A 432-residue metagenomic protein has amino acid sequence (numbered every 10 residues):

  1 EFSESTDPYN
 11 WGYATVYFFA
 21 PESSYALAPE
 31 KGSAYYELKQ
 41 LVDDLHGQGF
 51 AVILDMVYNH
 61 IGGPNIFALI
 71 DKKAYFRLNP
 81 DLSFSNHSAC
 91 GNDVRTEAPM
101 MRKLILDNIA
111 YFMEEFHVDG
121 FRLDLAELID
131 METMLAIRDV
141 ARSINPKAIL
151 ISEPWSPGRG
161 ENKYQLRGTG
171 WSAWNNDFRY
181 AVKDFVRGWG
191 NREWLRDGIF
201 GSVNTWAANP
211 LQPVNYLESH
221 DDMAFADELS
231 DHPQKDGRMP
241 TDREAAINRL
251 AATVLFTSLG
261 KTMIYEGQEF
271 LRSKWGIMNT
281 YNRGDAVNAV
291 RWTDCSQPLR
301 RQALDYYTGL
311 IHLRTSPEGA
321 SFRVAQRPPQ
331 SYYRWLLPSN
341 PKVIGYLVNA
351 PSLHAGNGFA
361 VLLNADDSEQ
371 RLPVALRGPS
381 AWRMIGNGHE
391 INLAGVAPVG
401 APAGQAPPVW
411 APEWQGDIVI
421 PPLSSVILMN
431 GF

Functional and structural regions predicted by a protein language model:
E1-F116, A126-I129, M134-S143, I149 (+1 more regions): Substrate-binding/active-site clefts of carbohydrate-active enzymes
F18, L45, F112, L123 (+5 more regions): Conserved, mostly hydrophobic/aromatic
E37-L41, M101, I105-F112, Y216 (+3 more regions): Alpha-helical packing segments of well-folded alpha/beta enzyme cores
V57-G62, L125-L128, E153-P157, Q268-F270 (+3 more regions): An acidic- and aromatic-residue-enriched active-site/binding cleft used to recognize and process polar
V94, D119-L123, P233-R238, N288-T293: Glycine- and acidic
R95, D124-E127, T241, S296 (+1 more regions): Hydrophobic alpha-helical scaffolding
R138-R283, E318-A320, A325, Y332-Y333 (+4 more regions): Conserved alpha/beta catalytic core and glycan-binding cleft of carbohydrate-active enzymes
D242-A245, F256, K261-I264, Q268-F270 (+1 more regions): Carbohydrate-interacting/catalytic domains
